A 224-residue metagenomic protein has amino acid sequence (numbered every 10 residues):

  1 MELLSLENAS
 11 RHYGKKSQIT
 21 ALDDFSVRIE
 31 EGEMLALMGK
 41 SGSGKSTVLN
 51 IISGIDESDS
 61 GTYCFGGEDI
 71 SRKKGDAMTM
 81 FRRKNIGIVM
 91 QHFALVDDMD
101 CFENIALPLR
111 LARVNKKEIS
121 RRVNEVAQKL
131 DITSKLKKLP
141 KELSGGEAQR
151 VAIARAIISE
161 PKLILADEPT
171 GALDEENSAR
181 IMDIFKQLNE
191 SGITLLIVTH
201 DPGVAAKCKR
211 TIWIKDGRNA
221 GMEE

Functional and structural regions predicted by a protein language model:
L3-L4, A9-I214: ABC family nucleotide-binding domain
T211-E224: H-loop (His-switch) and adjacent beta-strand-loop-beta switch element of ABC-type ATPase nucleotide-binding domains
